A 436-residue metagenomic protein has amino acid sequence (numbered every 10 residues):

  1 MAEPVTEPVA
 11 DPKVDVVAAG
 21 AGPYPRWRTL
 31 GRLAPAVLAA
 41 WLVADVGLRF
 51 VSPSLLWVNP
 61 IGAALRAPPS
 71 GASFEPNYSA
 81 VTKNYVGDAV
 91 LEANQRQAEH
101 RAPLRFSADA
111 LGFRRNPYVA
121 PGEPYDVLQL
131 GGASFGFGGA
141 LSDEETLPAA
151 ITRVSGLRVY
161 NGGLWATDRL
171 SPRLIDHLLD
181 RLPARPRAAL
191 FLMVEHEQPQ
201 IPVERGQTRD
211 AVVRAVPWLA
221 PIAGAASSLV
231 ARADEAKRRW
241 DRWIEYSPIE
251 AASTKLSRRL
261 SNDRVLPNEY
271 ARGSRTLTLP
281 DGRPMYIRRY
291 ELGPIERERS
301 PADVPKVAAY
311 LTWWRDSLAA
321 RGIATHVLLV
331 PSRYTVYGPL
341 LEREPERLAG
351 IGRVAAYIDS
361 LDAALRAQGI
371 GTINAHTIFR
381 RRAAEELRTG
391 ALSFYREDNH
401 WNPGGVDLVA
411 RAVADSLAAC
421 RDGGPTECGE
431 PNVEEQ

Functional and structural regions predicted by a protein language model:
A2-Q436: Extracellular glycan-modifying ectodomains
